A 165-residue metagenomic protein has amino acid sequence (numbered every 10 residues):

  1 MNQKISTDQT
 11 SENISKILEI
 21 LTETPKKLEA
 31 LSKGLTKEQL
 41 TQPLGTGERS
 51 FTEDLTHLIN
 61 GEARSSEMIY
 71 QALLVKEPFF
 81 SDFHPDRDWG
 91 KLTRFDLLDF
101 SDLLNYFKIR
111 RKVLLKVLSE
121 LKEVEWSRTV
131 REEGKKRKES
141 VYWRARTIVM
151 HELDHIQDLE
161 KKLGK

Functional and structural regions predicted by a protein language model:
M1-K26: Extreme N-terminal tail/first-helix region
K4-I5, T41-R87, L115, S127-K165: Short, contiguous alpha-helical
S6-I14, T93-L97, R137-V141: A short, mixed-charge helix-start or loop-turn motif at secondary-structure junctions
S15, E19-T22, T52-T56, S101 (+3 more regions): A generic "alpha-helical surface" signal
I20-P25, L31, D88-S127: Acidic/histidine-rich alpha-helical segments that form the ligand environment of transition-metal centers
K27, L35-Q39: N-terminal first-folded block
S32-L35, A72-L73, L118: Hydrophobic residues in alpha-helical segments
